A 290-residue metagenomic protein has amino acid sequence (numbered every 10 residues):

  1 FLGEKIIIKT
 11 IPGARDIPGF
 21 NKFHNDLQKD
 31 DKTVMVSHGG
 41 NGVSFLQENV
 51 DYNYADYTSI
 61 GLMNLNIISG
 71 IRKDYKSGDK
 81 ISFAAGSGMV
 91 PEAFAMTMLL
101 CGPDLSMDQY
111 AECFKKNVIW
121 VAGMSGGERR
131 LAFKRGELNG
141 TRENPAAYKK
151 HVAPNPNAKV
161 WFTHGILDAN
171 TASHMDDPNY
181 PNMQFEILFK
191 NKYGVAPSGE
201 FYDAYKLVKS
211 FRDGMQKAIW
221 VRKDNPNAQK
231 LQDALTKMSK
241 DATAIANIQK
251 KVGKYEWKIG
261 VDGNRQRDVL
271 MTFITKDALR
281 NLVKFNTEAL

Functional and structural regions predicted by a protein language model:
F1-T58, D79, S87-M89, G102-H151 (+4 more regions): N-terminal (or domain-start) structured segment
N21-K22, A95, M183, I187: Active-site phosphate/pyrophosphate- and oxyanion-stabilizing loops and adjacent acidic/basic residues in soluble
D31-M35, V50-D74, G78-A84, Y202-S210 (+1 more regions): A structural signal for short loop-to-beta-strand junctions that line the ligand-binding cleft of periplasmic/secreted
G39-G40, K73-Y75, A84-P91, I166-L167: Short coil/turn segments
G42-V50, L62-K76, P91-G102, D213-R222 (+1 more regions): Periplasmic solute-binding protein
L65, H151-S239, D277-A278, K284-A289: C-terminal lobe and pocket-closing loops of periplasmic/extracytoplasmic Venus-flytrap solute-binding proteins
G165-D176, A244-V269: Mature extracytoplasmic/periplasmic domains
